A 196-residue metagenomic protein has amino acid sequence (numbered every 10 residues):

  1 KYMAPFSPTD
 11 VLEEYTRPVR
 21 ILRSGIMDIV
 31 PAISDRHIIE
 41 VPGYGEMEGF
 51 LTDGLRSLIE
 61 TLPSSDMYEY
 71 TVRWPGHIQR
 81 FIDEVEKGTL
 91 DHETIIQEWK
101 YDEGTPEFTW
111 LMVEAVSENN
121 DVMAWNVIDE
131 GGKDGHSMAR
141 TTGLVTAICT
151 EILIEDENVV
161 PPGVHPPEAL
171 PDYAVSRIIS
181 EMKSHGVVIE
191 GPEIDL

Functional and structural regions predicted by a protein language model:
K1-L196: C-terminal catalytic/substrate-binding lobe primarily of soluble NAD(P)-dependent oxidoreductases
